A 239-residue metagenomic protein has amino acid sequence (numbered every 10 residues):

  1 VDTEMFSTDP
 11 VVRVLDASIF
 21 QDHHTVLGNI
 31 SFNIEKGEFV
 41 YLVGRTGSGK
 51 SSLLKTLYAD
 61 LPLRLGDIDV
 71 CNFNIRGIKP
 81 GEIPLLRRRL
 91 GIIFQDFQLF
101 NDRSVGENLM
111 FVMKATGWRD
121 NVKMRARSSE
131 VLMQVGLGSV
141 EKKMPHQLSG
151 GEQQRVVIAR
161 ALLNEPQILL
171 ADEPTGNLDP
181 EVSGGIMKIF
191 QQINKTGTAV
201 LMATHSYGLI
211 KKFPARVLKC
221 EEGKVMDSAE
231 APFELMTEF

Functional and structural regions predicted by a protein language model:
Y58: Helix-to-loop junction immediately C-terminal to a conserved catalytic motif
G66-N74: Conserved ABC transporter NBD signature motif
I75-G91, N121, K195: ABC ATPase NBD coupling module
R103-F111: Short coil-to-helix segment of the ABC ATPase nucleotide-binding domain corresponding to the Q-loop/switch region
K143-H146, N164, T196: Conserved signature/switch motifs of ABC ATPase nucleotide-binding domains
M144-L148, E152-Q154: Conserved ABC ATPase signature
L169-D172: Catalytic Walker B motif of ABC-type/P-loop ATPase nucleotide-binding domains
